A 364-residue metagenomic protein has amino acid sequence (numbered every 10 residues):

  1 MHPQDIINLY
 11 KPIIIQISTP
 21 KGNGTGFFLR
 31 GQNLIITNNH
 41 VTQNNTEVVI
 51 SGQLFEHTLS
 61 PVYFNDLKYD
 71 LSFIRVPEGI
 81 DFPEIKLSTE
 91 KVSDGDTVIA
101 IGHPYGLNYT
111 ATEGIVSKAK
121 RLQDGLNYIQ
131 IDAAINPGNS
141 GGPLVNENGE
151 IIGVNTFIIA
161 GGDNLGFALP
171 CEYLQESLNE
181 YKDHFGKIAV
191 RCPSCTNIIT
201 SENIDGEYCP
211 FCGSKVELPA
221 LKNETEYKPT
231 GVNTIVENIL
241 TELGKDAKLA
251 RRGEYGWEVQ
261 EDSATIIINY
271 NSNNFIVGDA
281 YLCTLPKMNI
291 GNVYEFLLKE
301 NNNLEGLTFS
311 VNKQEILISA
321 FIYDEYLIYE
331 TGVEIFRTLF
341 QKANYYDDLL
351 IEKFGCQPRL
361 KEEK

Functional and structural regions predicted by a protein language model:
M1-I7, P104, V154-A220: C-terminal cap/linker of serine protease catalytic domains
H2, P83-N127, N136, T156-G166 (+1 more regions): Flexible, gly/ser-rich surface segments that form the specificity/activation loops bordering the active-site cleft
P12-N23, R30-I101, G106-Y109, G125-L126: Conserved active-site neighborhood of the chymotrypsin/trypsin-like protease fold
K21-N23, N136-S140, G162: Short, small/polar residue-rich loop motifs at catalytic or cofactor-binding pockets
F27, A134-N155: Catalytic nucleophile loop of clan PA
A220-M288: Long, charge-rich boundary regions
V277-S319: Short, internal acidic amphipathic alpha-helical interface segments that mediate docking to partner proteins
L350-K364: Short, highly charged C-terminal tails/helix-capping segments
